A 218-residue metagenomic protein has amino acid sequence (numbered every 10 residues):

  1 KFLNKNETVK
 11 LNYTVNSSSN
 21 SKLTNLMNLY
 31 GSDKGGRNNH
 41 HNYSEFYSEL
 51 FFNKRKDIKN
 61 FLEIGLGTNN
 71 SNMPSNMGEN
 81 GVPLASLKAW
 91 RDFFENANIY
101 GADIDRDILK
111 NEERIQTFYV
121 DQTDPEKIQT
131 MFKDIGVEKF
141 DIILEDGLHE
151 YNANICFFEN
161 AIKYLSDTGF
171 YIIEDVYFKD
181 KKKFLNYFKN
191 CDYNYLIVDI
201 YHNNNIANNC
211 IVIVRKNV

Functional and structural regions predicted by a protein language model:
K1-L144, L148-I173, Y177-V218: A short alpha-helical cap/connector motif
